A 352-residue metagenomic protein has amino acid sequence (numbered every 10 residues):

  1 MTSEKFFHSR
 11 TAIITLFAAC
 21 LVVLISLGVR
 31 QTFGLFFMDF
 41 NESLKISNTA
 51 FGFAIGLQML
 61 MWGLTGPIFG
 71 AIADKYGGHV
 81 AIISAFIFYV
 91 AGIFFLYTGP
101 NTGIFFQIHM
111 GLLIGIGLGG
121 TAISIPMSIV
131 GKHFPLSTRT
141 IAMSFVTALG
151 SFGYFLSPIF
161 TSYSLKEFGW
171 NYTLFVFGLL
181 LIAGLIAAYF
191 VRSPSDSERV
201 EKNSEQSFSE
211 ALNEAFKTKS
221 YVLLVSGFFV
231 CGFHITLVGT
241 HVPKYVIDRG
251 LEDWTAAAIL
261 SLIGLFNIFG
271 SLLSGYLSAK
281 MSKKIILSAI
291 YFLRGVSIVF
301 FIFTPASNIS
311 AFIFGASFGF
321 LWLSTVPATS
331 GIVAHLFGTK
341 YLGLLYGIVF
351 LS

Functional and structural regions predicted by a protein language model:
Q31, M59-P67, Y154-F155, G264-L272: Residue-level signature of mid-helix packing/kink "hotspots" within the transmembrane helices of 12-pass Major
F33-F37, N213-S274: Extracytoplasmic gate region of multi-pass secondary transporters
F40, G120-F134, S324-F337: Intracellular juxtamembrane helix-capping segments at the cytosolic ends of symmetry-related transmembrane helices
T65-G77, S271-S282: Helix-to-loop junctions at the C-terminal end of transmembrane segments in multipass secondary transporters
I87-N101, L293-A306: C-terminal ends and interior cores of transmembrane alpha-helices in multi-pass membrane transporters/permeases
I104-T121, F229, S310-S324: Hydrophobic core of transmembrane alpha-helices in multi-pass small-molecule transporters, especially MFS/SLC-type
F145-D196: Helix-loop-helix hairpin linking two adjacent transmembrane segments in secondary transporters
I263-N267, S278-I332: C-terminal transmembrane helical hairpin of 12-TM major facilitator-type secondary transporters
